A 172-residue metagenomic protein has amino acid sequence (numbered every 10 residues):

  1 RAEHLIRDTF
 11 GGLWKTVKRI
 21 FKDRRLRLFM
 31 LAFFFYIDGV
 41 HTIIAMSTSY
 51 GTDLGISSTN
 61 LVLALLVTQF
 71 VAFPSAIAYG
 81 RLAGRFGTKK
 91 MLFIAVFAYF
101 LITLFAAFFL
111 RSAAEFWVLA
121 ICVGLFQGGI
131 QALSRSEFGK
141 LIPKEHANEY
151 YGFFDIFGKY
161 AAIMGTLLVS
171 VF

Functional and structural regions predicted by a protein language model:
A2-M30: Juxtamembrane intracellular "pre-TM" segments in multi-pass secondary transporters
A45-L61: Short amphipathic helix-loop junctions that connect adjacent transmembrane helices in Major Facilitator Superfamily/SLC
S58-T59, I142-F154: Loop-to-transmembrane helix entry/capping segments in MFS-fold secondary transporters and related SLC/MFSD carriers
P74-T88: Helix-to-loop junctions at the C-terminal end of transmembrane segments in multipass secondary transporters
K90-F105: Structural signature of the two symmetry-related core transmembrane helices
A107-L119: Helix-loop junctions at membrane interfaces in 12-TM secondary transporters
G129-P143: Intracellular juxtamembrane helix-capping segments at the cytosolic ends of symmetry-related transmembrane helices
M164-F172: Transmembrane alpha-helix termini and helix-breaking/packing motifs in multi-pass membrane transporters
